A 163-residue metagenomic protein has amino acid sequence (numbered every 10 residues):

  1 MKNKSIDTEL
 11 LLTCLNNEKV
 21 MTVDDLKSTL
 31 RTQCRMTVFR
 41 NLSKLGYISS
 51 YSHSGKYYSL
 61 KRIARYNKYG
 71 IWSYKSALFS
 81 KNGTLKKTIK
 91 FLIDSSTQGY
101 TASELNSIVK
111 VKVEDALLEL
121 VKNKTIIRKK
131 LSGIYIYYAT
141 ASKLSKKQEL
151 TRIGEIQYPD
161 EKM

Functional and structural regions predicted by a protein language model:
M1-G99, K110, L118, K122-M163: Long, charge-rich, low-complexity intrinsically disordered regions
A102, N106-I108: Basic helix-extension-helix modules of the SAP/HeH family
